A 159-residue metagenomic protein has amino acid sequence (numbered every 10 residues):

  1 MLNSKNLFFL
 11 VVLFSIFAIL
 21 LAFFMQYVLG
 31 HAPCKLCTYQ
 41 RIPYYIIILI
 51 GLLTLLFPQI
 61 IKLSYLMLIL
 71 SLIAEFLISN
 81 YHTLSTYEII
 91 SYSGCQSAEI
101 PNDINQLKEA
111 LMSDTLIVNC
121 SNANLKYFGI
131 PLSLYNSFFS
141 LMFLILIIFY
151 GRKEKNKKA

Functional and structural regions predicted by a protein language model:
L2-L13, L53-F76, I145, F149: Interfacial segments of alpha-helical transmembrane regions
L20-F24, L52, I148: Alpha-helical transmembrane segments of multipass membrane proteins
L21-Q26, A74-I89: C-terminal TM-helix exit segments that contain a strictly Trp-centered aromatic cap at the helix terminus
V28-K35, L84, K126: Membrane-interface helix caps and helix-loop-helix hairpins in membrane proteins
H31-R41, S64, S93-Q96: Non-cytosolic membrane-interface motifs at loop->transmembrane helix junctions
L36-I46, L107-A110, Y127-M142: Membrane-interface loop-to-helix entry segments
Y87-P131: Extracytosolic (periplasmic/ER-lumenal) interhelical loops and adjacent juxtamembrane/interface segments of multi-pass
L116-A159: A hydrophobic membrane-anchoring alpha-helix module
